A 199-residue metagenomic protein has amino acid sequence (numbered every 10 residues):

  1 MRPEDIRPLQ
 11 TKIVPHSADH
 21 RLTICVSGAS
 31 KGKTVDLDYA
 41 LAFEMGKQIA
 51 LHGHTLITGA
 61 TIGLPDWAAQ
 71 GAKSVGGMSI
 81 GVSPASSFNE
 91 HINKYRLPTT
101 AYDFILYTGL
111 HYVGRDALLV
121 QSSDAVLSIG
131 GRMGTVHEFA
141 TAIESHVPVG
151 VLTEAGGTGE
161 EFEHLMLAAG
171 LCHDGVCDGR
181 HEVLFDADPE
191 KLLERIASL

Functional and structural regions predicted by a protein language model:
P3-Q10, Y107-L110: Short gly/ser/thr-rich secondary-structure transition/capping motifs
S17-A18, G32, A40-K47, I62-G130 (+2 more regions): Acidic/glycine-enriched connector segments
T23-A40: Glycine-rich phosphate-binding "P-loop"
T55-A60, M78-A85, G150-E154: Short internal beta-strands
Y95-A101, G170-G179: Short, conserved catalytic or adaptor-binding loops enriched in Gly and charged residues
I105-L110, G179-L192: Short acidic-hydrophobic, aromatic-tinged amphipathic segments that line or gate anion-handling sites
L119-Q121, A125-C177: Conserved phosphate- and dinucleotide-binding cores of soluble alpha/beta proteins, encompassing both enzyme active
